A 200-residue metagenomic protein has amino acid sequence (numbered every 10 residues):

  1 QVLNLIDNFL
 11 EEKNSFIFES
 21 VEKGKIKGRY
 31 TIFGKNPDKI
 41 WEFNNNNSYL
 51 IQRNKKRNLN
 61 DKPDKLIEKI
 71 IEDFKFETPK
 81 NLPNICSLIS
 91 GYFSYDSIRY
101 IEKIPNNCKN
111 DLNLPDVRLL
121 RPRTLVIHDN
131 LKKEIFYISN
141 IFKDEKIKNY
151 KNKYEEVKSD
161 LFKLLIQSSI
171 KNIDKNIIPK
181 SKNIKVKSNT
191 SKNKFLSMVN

Functional and structural regions predicted by a protein language model:
Q1-S15, S20-R57, Y100-N200: Extended accessory regions or peripheral subdomains of proteins
L50-I70: Glycine-rich phosphate-binding loops of NTPases
D64-L82: FAD-binding glycine-rich core of flavoenzymes that anchor FAD
K69, S87-S90, T190: Alpha-helical structural elements
I70, E77, Y95, I170-K175: Short hydrophobic/aromatic-rich motifs at helix boundaries and adjacent loops
D73-K75, G91, N149, K153: Intrinsically disordered, low-complexity N-terminal regions enriched in serine/proline/glycine with scattered basic
P79, P83-L112: Extended, Lys/Arg-enriched charged tracts that mediate electrostatic binding to polyanionic substrates
